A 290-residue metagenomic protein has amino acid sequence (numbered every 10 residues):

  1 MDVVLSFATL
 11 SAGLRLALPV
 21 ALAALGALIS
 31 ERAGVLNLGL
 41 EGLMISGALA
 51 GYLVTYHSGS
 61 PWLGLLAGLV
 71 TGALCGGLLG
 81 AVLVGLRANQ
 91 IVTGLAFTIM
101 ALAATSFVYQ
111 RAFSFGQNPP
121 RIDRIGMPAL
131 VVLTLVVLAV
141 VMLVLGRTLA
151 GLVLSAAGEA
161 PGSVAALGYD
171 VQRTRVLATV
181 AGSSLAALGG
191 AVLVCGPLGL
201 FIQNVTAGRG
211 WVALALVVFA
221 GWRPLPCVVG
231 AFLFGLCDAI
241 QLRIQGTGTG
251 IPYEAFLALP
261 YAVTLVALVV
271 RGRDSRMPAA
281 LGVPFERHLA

Functional and structural regions predicted by a protein language model:
M1-A23, L36, A50, H57-L63: Membrane-interfacial amphipathic/re-entrant helices at transmembrane-helix boundaries
R15, Q90-V92, Q117-V132, R175 (+3 more regions): Loop-to-transmembrane alpha-helix initiation sites
A23-A24, A48-Y52, L102-S106, V131-L143 (+3 more regions): Hydrophobic core segments of alpha-helical transmembrane domains in multi-pass membrane transport and ion-translocation
G59-A104, L135-V140, D238: Alpha-helical transmembrane segments within multi-pass membrane transporters and channels
S60, M127-F201, P224-V229: Helix-loop-helix "hairpin" substructures at the membrane interface of multi-pass membrane proteins
A101-I125, Q241-T249, R273-G282: Extracellular/periplasmic helix-loop junction at the C-terminal end of a transmembrane helix in multi-pass membrane
V140-V141, L145, E159-R173, I244-A290: Cytosolic-side transmembrane-helix boundaries in multi-pass membrane proteins
L200-Y261: Transmembrane alpha-helical segments in multi-pass inner-membrane proteins
